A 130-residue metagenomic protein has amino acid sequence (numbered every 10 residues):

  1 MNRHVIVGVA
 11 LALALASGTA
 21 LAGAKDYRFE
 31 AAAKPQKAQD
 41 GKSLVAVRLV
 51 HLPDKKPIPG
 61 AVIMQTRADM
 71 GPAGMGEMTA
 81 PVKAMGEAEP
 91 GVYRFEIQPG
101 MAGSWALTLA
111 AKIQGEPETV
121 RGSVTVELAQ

Functional and structural regions predicted by a protein language model:
M1-V9: Bacterial N-terminal signal peptides that target proteins for export
S17-T19: N-terminal signal peptide c-region/cleavage motif recognized by signal peptidases
A22-Q130: Contiguous segments within soluble domain cores/interaction surfaces
